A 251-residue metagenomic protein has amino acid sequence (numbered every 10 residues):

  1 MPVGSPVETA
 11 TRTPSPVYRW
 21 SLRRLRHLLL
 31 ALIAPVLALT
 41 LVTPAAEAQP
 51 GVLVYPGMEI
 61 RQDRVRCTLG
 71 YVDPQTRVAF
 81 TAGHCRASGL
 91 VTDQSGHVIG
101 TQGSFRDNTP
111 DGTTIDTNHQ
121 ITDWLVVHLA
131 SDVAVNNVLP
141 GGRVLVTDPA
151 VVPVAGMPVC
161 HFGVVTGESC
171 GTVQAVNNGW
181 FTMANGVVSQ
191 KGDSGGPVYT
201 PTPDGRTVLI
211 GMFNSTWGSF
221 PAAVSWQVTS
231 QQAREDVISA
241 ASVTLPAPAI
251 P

Functional and structural regions predicted by a protein language model:
M1-A48: Secretory targeting and sorting signals
A48-V72: N-terminal activation segment of mature serine protease catalytic domains
G51-V52, P153, G179-M183: Short Pro/Gly-enriched beta-strand edge/turn motifs at strand-loop
D63-N177: Serine endopeptidase catalytic core focused on the charge-relay Asp
T81-G83, G163, T207-S215: Catalytic Cys-His active-site segments of thiol-dependent hydrolases/isopeptidases
D123, W180-V188: Short, solvent-exposed secondary-structure boundary/capping segments
L129-R143, I210, N214-P251: C-terminal cap/linker of serine protease catalytic domains
V188-F213: Catalytic nucleophile loop of clan PA
